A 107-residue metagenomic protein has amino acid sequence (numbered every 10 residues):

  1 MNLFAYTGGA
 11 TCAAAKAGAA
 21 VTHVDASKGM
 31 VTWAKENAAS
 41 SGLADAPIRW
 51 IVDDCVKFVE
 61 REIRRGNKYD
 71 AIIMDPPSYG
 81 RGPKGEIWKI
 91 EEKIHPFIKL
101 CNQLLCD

Functional and structural regions predicted by a protein language model:
M1-Y6: Conserved class I S-adenosyl-L-methionine
T7-V21: Conserved SAM-binding loop of SAM-dependent methyltransferases across substrates and taxa, primarily the Class I
C12-A15, I63, I98, N102: A structural alpha-helix within SAM-dependent methyltransferase catalytic domains
A13, R61-I63, P83-I87: Short, well-ordered secondary-structure micro-motifs
V24: P-loop NTPase nucleotide-binding module
S27-I73: S-adenosyl-L-methionine
K28-M30, V52, Y69-L100: Mobile active-site "lid"/loop adjacent to the S-adenosyl-L-methionine
L105-D107: Helix-to-beta-strand junctions that scaffold the AdoMet/dcAdoMet cofactor pocket in Class I SAM-dependent enzymes
